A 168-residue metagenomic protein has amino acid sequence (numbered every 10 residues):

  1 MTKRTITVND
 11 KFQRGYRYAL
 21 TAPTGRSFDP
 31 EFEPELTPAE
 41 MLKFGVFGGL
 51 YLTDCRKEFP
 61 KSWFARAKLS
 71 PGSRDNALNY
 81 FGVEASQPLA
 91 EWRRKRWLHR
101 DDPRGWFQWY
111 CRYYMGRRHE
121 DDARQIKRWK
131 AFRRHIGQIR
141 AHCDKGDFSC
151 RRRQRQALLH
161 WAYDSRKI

Functional and structural regions predicted by a protein language model:
T2-D102, R117, R134-A157, I168: Compositionally biased, intrinsically disordered low-complexity regions enriched for acidic
R93, F107-C111: Amphipathic alpha-helical interaction motifs in eukaryotic regulatory proteins
Y113-G137: Short linear, low-complexity motifs centered on an aromatic residue
W129, R155-H160: Generic hydrophobic, helix-prone segments enriched in Leu/Val/Ile
Y163-R166: Charged, low-complexity intrinsically disordered segments
